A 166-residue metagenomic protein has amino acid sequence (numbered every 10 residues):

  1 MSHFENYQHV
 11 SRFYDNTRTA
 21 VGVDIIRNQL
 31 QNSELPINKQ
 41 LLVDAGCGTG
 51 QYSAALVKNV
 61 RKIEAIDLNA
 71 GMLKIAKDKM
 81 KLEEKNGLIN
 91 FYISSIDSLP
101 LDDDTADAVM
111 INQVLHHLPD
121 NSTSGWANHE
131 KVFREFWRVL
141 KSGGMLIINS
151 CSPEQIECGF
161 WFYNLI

Functional and structural regions predicted by a protein language model:
M1-I37, Q51: Conserved class I S-adenosyl-L-methionine
K39, A106-D107: Local beta-strand N-terminus motif with an aromatic residue
V43, T49-S98: Class I SAM-dependent methyltransferase SAM/SAH-binding core
M110: A conserved beta-strand element that flanks and buttresses the S-adenosyl-L-methionine
Q113-V114: Short catalytic micro-motifs in class I SAM-dependent methyltransferases
D120-S122: Conserved catalytic-core motifs of eukaryotic protein kinase domains, centered on the activation segment
W126-S142: A short glycine-rich, Lys/Arg-flanked "PGG" loop and its adjoining helix->strand segment in the class I
M145-I166: Conserved class I S-adenosyl-L-methionine
